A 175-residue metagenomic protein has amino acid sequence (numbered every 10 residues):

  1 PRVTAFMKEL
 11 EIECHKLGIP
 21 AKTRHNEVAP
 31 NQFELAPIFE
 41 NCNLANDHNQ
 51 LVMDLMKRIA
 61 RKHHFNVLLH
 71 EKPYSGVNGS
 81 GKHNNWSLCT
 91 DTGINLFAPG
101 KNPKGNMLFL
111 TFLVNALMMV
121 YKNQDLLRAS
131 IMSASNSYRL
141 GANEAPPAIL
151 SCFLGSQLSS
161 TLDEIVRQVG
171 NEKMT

Functional and structural regions predicted by a protein language model:
P1-H63, V67-L69, Y74-T175: Glycine-rich, acidic/polar active-site loops that bind/position phosphate-bearing ligands
